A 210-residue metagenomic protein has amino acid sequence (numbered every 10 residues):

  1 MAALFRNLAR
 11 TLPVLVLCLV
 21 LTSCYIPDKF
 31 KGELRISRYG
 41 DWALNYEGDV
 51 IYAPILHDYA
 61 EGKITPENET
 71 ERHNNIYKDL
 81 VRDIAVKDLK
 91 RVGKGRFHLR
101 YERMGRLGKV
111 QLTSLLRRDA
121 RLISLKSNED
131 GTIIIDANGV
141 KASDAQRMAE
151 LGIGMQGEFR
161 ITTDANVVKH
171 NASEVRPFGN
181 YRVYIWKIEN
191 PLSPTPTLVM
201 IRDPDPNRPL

Functional and structural regions predicted by a protein language model:
M1-L12: Bacterial N-terminal signal peptides that target proteins for export
V20-S23: C-terminal motif of bacterial Sec signal peptides marking the signal peptidase cleavage site
Y25-P27: Bacterial signal peptide processing site
K31-V50: Post-signal peptide N-terminal segment of mature Sec-exported envelope proteins
Y39, I51-H57, R106-Q111: Short, cysteine-centered beta-strand-loop-beta hairpins and adjacent loop/turn segments enriched in charged/polar
N45-N75: Post-signal-peptide N-terminal segment of Sec-exported extracytoplasmic proteins
I76-L210: Mature, soluble, non-transmembrane domains
